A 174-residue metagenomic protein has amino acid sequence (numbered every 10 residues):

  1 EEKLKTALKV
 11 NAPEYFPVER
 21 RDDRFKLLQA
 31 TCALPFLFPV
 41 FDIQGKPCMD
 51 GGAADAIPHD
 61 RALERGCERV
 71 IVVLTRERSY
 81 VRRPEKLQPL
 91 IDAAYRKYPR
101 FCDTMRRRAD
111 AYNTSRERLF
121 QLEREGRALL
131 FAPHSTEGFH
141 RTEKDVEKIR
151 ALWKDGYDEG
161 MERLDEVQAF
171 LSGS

Functional and structural regions predicted by a protein language model:
E1-S174: Patatin-like phospholipase
